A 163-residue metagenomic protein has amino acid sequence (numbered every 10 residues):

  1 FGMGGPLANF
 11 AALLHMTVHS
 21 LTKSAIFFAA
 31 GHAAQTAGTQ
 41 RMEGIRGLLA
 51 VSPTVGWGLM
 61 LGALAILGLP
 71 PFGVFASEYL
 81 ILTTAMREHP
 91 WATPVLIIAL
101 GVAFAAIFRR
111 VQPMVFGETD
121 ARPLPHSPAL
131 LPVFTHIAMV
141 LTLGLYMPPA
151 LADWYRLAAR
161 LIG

Functional and structural regions predicted by a protein language model:
F1-H15, T84-W91: Helix-coil boundary and interhelical linker segments in multi-pass alpha-helical membrane proteins
M3-F10, G68-L80, L145-A152: Transmembrane helix-loop junctions in multi-pass membrane proteins
L14-S24: Histidine-centered catalytic micro-motifs
H19, A63, L100-G101: Residue-level recognition of pore/gate-forming positions within transmembrane alpha-helices of multi-pass
T22-P94, A121-V140: Interfacial and helix-entry/exit segments of alpha-helical transmembrane bundles in multi-pass inner-membrane proteins
S52-V55, F104-G163: Cytoplasmic/organellar membrane-interface segments at the starts of transmembrane helices in multi-pass inner-membrane
P90-R110: Alpha-helical transmembrane segments of multi-pass integral membrane proteins
